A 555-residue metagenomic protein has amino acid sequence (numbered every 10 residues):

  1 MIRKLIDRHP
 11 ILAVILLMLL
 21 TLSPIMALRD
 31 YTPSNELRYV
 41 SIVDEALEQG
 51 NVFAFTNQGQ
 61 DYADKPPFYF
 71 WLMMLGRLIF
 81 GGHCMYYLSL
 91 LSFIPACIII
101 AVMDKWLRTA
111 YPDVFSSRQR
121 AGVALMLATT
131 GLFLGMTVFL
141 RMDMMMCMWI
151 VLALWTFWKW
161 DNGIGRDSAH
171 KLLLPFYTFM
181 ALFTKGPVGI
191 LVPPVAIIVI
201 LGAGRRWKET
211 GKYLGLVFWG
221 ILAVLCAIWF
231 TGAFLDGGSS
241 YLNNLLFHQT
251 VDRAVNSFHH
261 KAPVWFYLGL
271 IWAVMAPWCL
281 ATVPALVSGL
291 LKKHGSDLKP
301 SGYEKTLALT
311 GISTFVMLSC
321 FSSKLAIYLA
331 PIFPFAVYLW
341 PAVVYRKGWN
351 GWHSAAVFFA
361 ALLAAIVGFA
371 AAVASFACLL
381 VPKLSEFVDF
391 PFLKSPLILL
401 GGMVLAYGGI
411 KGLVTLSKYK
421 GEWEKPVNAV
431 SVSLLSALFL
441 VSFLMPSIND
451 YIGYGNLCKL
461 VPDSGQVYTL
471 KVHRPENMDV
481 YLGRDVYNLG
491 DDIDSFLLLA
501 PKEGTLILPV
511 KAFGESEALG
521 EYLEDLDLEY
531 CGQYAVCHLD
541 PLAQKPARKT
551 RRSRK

Functional and structural regions predicted by a protein language model:
M1-S354, K418-Y419, L526, C531-Q533: Membrane-integral, polyisoprenol-dependent glycosyltransferases of the GT-C/oligosaccharyltransferase superfamily
I2, L172, F176, G289-L489 (+1 more regions): Membrane-embedded architecture of ER/inner-membrane glycosylation machinery
